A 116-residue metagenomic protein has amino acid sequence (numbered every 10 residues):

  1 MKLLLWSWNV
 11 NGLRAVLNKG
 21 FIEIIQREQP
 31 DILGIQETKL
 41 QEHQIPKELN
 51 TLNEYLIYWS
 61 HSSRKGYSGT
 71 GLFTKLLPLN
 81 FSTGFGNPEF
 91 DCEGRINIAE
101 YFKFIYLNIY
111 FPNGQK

Functional and structural regions predicted by a protein language model:
M1-N50, L56, Y67: N-terminal, active-site-proximal structural segment of metallo-dependent hydrolase catalytic domains
K39, P46-K116: Structured beta-strand-rich core segments of catalytic domains in phosphoester-bond hydrolases
